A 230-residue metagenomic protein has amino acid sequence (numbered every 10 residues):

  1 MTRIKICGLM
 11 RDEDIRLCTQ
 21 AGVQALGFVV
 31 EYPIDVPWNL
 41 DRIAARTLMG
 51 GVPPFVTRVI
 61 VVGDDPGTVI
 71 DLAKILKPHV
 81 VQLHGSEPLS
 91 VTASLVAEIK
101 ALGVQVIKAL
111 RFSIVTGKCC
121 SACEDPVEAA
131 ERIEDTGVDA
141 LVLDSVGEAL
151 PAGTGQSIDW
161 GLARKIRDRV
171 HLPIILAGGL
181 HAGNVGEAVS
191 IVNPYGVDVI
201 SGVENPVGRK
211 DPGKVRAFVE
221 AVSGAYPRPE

Functional and structural regions predicted by a protein language model:
M1-K5: Extreme N-terminal starter segment of soluble prokaryotic enzymes
E13-Q20, P126-G137, G186-S190: Short amphipathic alpha-helices and their capping/turn segments at secondary-structure boundaries
I15, A45, V69-I70, A130 (+3 more regions): Generic hydrophobic/aromatic pocket-lining and core-packing "Φ" positions
C18, V81, L141, D159 (+3 more regions): Conserved, mostly hydrophobic/aromatic
A25, V29-I34, M49-V61, G67-H171: Conserved anion-binding
D41-I43, L48-M49, L95, I200-E230: C-terminal helical cap(s) of enzyme catalytic domains, especially alpha/beta-barrels
D168-S190, E204: A C-terminal functional module that forms or caps the active site or interfaces directly with catalytic machinery
